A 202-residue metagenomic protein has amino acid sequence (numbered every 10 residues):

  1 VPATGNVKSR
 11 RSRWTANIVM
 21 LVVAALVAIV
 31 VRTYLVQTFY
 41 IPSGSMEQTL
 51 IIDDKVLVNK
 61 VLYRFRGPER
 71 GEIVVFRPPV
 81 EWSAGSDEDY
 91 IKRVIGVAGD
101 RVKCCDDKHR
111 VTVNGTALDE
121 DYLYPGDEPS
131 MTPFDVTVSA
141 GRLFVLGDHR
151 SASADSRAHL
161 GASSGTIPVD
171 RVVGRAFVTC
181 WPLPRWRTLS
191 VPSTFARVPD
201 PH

Functional and structural regions predicted by a protein language model:
V1-W14, V19, V30, Y34-Y40 (+1 more regions): Soluble "head" domains of membrane/secretory-pathway proteins
